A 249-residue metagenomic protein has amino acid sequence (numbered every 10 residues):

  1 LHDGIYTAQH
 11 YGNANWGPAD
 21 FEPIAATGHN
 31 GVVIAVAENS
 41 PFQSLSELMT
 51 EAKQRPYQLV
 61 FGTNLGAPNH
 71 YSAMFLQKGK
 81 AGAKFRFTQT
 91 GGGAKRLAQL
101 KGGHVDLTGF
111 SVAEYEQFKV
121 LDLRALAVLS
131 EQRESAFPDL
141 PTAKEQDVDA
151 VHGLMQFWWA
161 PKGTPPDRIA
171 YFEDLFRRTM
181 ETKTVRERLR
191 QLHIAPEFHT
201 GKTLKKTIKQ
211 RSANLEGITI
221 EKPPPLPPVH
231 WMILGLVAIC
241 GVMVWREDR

Functional and structural regions predicted by a protein language model:
L1-A8, T27-H29, T108-L121: Ligand-binding clamshell of periplasmic/extracellular solute-binding protein-like
H2-D3, E38, S111-A113, S130 (+1 more regions): Short secondary-structure boundary segments
Q9-K95, E145-V148, Q156-R188: Hinge/capping helix and adjacent helix->loop/strand transition within the periplasmic-binding protein
S44, G103-H104, D122, D147 (+1 more regions): Conserved functional loop/turn residues at catalytic and ligand-binding sites
Q58, T63-L65, N69-L140: Ligand-binding pocket segment of bilobal, Venus flytrap-like solute-binding proteins
K78, D167-I239: An extracytoplasmic/periplasmic, membrane-proximal ligand-sensing/linker region
C240-R249: C-terminal membrane-anchoring or membrane-association module
